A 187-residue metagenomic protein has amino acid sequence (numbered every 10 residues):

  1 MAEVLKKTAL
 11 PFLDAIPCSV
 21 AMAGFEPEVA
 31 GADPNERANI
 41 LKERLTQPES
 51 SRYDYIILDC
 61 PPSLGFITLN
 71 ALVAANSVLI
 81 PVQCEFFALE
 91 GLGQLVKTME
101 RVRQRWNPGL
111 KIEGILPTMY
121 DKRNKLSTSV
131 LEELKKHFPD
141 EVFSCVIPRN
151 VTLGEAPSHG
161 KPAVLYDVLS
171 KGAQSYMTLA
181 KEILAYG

Functional and structural regions predicted by a protein language model:
M1-G187: P-loop NTP-binding core
